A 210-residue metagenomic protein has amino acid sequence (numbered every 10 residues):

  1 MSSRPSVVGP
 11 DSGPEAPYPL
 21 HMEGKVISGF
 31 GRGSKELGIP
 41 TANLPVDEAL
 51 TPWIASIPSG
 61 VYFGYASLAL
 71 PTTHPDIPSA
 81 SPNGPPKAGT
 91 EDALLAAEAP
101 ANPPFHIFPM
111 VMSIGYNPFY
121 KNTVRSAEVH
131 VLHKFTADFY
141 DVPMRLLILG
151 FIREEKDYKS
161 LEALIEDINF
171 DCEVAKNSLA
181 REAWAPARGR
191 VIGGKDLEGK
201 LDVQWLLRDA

Functional and structural regions predicted by a protein language model:
S2-A210: Phosphate/ribose-recognition catalytic cores of enzymes acting on nucleotide-derived substrates
